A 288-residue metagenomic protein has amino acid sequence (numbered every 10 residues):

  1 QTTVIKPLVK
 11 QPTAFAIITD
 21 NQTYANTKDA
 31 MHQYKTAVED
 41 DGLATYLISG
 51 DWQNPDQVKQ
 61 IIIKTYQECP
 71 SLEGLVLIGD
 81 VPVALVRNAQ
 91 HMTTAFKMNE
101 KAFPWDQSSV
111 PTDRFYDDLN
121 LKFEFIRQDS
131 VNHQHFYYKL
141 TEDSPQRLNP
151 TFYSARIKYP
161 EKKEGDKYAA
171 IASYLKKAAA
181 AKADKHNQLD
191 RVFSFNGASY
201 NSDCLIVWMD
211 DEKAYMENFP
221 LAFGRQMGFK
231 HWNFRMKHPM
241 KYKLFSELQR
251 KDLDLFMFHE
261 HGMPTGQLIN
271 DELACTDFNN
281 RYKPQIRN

Functional and structural regions predicted by a protein language model:
Q1-N288: Cysteine-dependent hydrolase recognition
